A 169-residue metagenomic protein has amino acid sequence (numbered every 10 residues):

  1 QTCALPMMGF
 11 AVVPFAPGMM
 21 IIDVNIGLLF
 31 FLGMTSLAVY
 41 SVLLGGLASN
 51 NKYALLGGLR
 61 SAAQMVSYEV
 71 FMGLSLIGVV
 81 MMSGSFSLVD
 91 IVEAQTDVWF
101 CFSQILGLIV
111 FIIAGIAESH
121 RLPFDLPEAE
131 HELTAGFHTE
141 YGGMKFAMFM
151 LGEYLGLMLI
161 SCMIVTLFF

Functional and structural regions predicted by a protein language model:
Q1-F169: Selective transmembrane helix interface/packing segments
